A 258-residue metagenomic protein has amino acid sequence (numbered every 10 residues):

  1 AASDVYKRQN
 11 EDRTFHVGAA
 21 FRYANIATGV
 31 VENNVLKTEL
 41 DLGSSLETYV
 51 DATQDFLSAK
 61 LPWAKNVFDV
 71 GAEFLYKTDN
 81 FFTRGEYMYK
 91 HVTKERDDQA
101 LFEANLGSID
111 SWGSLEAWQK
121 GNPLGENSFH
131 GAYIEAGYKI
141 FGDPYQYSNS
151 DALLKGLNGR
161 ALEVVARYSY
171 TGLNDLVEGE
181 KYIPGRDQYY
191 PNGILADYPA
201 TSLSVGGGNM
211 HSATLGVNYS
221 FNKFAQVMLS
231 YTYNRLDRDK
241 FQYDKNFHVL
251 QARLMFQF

Functional and structural regions predicted by a protein language model:
A1-Y6: Short, small-residue-biased leader/transition segments that mark boundaries at the very start of proteins
K7-R8, Y23: Short, well-ordered alpha-helical segments in soluble proteins
H16-G18: Active-site regions of oxyanion-processing enzymes, predominantly non-cytosolic
A20-T28: Outer-membrane beta-barrel translocator/channel fold
V31-F258: Outer-membrane beta-barrel pore domains
